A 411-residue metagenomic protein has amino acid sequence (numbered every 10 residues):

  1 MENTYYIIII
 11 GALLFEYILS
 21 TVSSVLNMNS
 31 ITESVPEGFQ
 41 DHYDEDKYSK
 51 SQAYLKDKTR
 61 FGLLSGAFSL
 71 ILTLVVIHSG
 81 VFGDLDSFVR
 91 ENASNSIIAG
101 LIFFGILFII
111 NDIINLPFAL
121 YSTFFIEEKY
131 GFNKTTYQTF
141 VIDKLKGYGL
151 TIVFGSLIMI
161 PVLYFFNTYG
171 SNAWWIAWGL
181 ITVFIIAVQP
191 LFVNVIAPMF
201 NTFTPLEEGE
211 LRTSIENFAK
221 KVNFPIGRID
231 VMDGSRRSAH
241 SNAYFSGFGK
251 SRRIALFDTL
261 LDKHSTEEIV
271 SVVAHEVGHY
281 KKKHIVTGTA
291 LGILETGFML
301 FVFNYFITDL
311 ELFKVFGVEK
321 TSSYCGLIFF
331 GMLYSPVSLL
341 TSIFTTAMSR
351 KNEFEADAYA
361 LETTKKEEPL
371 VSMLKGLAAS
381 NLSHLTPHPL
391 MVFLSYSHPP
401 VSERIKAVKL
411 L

Functional and structural regions predicted by a protein language model:
E2-T321, P336, L340-L411: Polar-ligand-bearing catalytic/cofactor-coordination segments of membrane-embedded or membrane-tethered inner-membrane
F329-M332: Alpha-helical transmembrane segments
